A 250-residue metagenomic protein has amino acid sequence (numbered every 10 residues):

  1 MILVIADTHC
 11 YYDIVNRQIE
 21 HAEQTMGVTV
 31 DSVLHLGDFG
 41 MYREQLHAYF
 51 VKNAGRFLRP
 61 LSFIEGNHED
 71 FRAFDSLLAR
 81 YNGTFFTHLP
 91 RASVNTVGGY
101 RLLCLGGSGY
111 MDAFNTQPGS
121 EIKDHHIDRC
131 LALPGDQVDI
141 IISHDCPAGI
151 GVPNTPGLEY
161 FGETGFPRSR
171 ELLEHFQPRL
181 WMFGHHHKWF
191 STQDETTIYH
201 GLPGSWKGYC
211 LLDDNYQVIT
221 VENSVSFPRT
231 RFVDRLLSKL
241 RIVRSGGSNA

Functional and structural regions predicted by a protein language model:
M1-L3: Extreme N-terminal starter segment of soluble prokaryotic enzymes
I5, Y11-V97: Core catalytic region of metal-dependent phosphoesterases/phosphodiesterases, especially metallo-beta-lactamase-like
D7, V33, D38, G66 (+4 more regions): Divalent metal-coordination and catalytic microenvironments
H9-I14, G40-Q45, N67-D75, S93-N95 (+4 more regions): Active-site environment of divalent metal-dependent phosphoester hydrolases
P60-I64, A79, I150-N223: Conserved beta-sheet core of the metallophosphoesterase superfamily
E69-G162: Conserved catalytic scaffold of divalent metal-dependent phosphoesterases
V218-A250: A short C-terminal boundary segment appended to hydrolase-like catalytic domains
